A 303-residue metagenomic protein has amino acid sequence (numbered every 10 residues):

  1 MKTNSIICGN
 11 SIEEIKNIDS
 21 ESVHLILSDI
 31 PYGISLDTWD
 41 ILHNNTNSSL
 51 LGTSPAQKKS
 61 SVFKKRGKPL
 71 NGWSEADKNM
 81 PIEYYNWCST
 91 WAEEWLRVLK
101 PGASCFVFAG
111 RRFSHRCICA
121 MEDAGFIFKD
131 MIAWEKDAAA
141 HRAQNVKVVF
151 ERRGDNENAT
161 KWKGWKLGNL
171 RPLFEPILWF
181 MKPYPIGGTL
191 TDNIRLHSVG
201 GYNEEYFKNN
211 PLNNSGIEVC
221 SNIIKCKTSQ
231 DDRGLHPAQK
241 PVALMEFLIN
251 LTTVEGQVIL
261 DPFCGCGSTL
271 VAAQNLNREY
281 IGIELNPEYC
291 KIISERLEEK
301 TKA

Functional and structural regions predicted by a protein language model:
K2-K302: Core catalytic lobe of class I
